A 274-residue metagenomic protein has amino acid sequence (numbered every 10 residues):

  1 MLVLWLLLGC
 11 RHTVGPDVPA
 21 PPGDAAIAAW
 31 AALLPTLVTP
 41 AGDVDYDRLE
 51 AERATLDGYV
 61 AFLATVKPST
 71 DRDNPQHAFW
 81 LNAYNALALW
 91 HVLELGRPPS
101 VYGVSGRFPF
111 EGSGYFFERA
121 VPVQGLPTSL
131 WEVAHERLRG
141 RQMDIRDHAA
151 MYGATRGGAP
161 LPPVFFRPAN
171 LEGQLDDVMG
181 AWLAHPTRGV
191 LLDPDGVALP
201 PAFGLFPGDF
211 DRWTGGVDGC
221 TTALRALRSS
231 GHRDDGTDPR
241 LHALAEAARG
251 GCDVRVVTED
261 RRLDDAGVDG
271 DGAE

Functional and structural regions predicted by a protein language model:
L4: Positively charged, phosphate-engaging catalytic surfaces used for nucleic-acid and nucleotide handling
T13-E274: Interaction/scaffold regions that mediate signaling and macromolecular assembly across diverse proteins
